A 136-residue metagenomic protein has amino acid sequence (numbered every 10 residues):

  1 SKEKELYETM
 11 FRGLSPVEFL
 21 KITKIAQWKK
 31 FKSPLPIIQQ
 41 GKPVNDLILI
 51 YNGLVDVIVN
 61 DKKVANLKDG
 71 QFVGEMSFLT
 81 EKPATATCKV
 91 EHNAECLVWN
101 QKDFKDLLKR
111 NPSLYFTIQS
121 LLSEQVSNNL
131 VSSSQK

Functional and structural regions predicted by a protein language model:
S1-S33: Cyclic nucleotide-binding regulatory module and flanking cytosolic helices
F11, S120-K136: Polybasic "coupling" helices that flank or enter modular domains
G13, K30, L47, N66 (+1 more regions): Short aromatic/basic micro-patch
E18, A65-L121, S127: Cyclic-nucleotide recognition modules
K21-I22, Q40-K42, T80-E81: Short solvent-exposed loop/turn micro-motifs enriched in small/polar/acidic residues
Q27-K42, N66-D69: Conserved short histidine dyad/triad with adjacent acidic residue
P34, N45-N60, D69-F72: Glycine- and acidic-residue-biased ligand/ion/polar-headgroup-sensing regions
I38-Q39, D46-L47, C88-K89: Replace "in large, NTP-powered and nucleic-acid-processing enzymes" with "in large, NTP-powered factors and other
